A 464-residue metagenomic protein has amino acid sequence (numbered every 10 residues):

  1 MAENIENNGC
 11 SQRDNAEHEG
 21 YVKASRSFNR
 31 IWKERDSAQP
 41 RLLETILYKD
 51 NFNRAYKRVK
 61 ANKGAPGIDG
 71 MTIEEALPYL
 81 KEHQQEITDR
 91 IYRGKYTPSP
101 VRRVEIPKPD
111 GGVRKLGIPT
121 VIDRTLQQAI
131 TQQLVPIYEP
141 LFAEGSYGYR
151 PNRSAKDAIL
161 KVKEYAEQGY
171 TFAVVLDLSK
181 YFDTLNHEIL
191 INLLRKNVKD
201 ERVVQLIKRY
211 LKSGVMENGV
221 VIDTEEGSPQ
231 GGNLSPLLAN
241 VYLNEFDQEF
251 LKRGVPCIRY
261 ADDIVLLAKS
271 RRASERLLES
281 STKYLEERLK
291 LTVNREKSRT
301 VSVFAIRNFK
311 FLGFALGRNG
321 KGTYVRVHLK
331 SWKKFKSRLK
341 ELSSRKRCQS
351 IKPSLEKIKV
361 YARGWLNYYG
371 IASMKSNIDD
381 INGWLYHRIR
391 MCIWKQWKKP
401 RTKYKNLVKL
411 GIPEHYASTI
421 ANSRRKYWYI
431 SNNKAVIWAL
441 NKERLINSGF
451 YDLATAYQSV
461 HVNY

Functional and structural regions predicted by a protein language model:
M1-K81: Non-catalytic, polymerase-adjacent accessory regions of viral genome-replication enzymes
L47-F52, P100-R102, P109, Q349-Y369: Core structural elements
P66, G70-D110: Phosphate/adenylate-binding "loop-and-lid" substructures adjacent to NTP/NAD/dNTP-binding pockets in NTP-dependent
R90-E105, P109, L141-V303, N308: Conserved polymerase palm-domain catalytic core
K212, R288-E356, Y361-R363: A conserved non-catalytic segment of reverse transcriptases and RNA-directed RNA polymerases corresponding to the late
D223-E226, Y324, K340-P353, W365-N377 (+2 more regions): Short, solvent-exposed helix-loop connector elements
K297-I306, K357-Y361, I378-Y386, R401-L410: A glycine-rich phosphate-binding loop feature that marks nucleotide/adenosyl-phosphate handling sites
R388, W397-Y464: Extended C-terminal regions of large enzymes
